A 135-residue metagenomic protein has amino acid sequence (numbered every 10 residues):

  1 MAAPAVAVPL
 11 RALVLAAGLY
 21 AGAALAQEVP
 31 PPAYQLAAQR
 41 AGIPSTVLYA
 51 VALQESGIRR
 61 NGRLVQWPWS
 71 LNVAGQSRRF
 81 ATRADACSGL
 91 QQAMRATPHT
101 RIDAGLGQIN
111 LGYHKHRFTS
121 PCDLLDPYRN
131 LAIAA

Functional and structural regions predicted by a protein language model:
M1-L13: Bacterial N-terminal signal peptides that target proteins for export
A21-A23: N-terminal signal peptide c-region/cleavage motif recognized by signal peptidases
A26-A135: Catalytic glycan-binding domains that act on GlcNAc-containing polysaccharides
